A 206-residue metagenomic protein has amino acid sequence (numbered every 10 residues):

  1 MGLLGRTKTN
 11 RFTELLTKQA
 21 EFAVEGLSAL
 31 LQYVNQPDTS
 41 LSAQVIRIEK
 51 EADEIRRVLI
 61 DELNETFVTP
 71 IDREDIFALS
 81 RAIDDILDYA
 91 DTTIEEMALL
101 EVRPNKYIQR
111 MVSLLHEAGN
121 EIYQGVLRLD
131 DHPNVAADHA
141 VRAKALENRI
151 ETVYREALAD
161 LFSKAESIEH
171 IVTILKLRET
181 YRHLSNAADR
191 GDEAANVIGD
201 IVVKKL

Functional and structural regions predicted by a protein language model:
M1-L206: Cytosolic, long alpha-helical scaffolding segments
